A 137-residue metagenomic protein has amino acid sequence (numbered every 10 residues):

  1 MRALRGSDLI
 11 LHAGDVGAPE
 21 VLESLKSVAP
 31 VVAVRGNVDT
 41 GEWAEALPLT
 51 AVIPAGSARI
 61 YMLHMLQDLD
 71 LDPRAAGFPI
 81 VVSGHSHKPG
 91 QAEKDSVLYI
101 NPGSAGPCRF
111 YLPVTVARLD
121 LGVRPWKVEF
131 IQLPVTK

Functional and structural regions predicted by a protein language model:
M1-A55: Core catalytic region of metal-dependent phosphoesterases/phosphodiesterases, especially metallo-beta-lactamase-like
L9-D15, V31-G36, Y61-H64, I80-H85 (+1 more regions): Active-site neighborhood of phospho(di)ester-bond hydrolases with catalytic His/Asp-centered motifs
G17-V21, V38-A44, Q67-D72, V82-E93 (+1 more regions): Active-site environment of divalent metal-dependent phosphoester hydrolases
S27-A29, G77, D95: Short, structured coil segments at secondary-structure junctions
V38, L47-V81: Glycine/small-residue-rich loop that forms an oxyanion/phosphate-binding "nest" at active or ligand-binding sites
V52-G56, E93, I100-K137: Binuclear metal-dependent phosphoesterase catalytic core
